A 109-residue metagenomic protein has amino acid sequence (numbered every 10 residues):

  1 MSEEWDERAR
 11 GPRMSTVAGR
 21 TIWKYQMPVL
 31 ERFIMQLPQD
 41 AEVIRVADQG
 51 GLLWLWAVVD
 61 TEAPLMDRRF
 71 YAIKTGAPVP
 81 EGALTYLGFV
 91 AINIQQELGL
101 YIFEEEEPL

Functional and structural regions predicted by a protein language model:
M1-E4, Y101: Exposed, low-complexity/repetitive linear segments and helix-based recognition motifs, biased toward charged/polar
E3-G51, P78-G88: N-terminal domain-onset segments
W23, L55, Y101: A broad, low-specificity signal marking well-ordered, structured residues that form hydrophobic/aromatic
Q49-W56, Q96-L98: Extracellular interaction modules
V59-P64: Helix N-cap motif at beta-to-alpha junctions
D67-L109: Helix-rich interaction surfaces within compact, conserved domain-sized segments that mediate assembly or partner
